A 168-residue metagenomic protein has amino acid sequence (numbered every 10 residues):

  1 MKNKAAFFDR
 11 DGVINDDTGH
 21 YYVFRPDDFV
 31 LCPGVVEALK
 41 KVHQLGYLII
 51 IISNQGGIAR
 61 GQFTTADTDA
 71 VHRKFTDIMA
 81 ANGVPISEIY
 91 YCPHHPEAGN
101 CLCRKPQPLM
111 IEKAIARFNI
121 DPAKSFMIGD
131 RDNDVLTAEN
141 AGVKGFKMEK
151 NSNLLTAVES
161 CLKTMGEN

Functional and structural regions predicted by a protein language model:
M1-L48: Active-site neighborhood of HAD-like aspartate-dependent phosphohydrolases
K2, A6, R10, A66 (+3 more regions): Asp-based, Mg2+/Mn2+-dependent phosphohydrolase catalytic module
I14-P33, I58-D67, N82, H94-L102: Metal-dependent phosphoesterase signature
N15-G19, N54-G56, Y90-C92, E112-I115: A short alpha-helix capping/helix-coil boundary motif
D27-D28, I51, V84, L154: Sparse recognition of residues in long alpha-helices and their boundaries
V35, L39-H72, E88-H95, A138: Substrate-recognition element of Asp-dependent hydrolases with the DxDx(T/V) motif
